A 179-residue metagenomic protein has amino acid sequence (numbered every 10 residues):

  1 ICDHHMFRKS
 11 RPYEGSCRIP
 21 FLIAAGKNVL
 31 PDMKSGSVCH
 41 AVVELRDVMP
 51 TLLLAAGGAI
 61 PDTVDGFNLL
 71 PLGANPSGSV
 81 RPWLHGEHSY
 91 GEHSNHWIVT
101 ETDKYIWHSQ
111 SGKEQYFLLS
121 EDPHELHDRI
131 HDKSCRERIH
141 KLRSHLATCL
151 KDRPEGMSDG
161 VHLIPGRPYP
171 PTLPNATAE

Functional and structural regions predicted by a protein language model:
I1-D3, F7, A24, E44-M49 (+4 more regions): C-terminal cap/loop subdomain of S1 sulfatases and analogous C-terminal strand-loop tails that border
I1-S37, E44: Histidine-centered active-site microenvironments of extracellular/periplasmic hydrolases and transferases
P12, F21, V38, N68-P71 (+2 more regions): Conserved beta-strand positions that form and line the central face of beta-propeller blades
P31-C39, A56-P61, R129, K133: Short, polar/flexible loop-turn hinges at active-site or ligand-entry regions and domain interfaces
H127, H140: Alpha-helical elements of the RecA-like P-loop NTPase motor core of helicases
L142-L146: Short amphipathic alpha-helical coiled-coil/interface segments
